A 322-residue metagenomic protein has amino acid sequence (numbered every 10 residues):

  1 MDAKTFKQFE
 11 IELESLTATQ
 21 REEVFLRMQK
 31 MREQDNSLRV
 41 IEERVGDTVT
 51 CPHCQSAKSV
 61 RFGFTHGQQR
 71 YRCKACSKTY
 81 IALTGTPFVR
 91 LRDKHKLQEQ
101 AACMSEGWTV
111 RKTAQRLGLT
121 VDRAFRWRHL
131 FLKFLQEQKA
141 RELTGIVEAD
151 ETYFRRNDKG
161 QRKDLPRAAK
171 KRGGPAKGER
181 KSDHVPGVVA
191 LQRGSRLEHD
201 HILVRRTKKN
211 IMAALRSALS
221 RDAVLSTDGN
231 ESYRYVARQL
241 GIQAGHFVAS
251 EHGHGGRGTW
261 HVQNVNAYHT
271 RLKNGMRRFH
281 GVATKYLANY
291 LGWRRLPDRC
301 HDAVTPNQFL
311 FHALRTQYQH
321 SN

Functional and structural regions predicted by a protein language model:
M1-N322: Residue-level recognition of single "structural anchor" positions that define or cap local secondary structure
